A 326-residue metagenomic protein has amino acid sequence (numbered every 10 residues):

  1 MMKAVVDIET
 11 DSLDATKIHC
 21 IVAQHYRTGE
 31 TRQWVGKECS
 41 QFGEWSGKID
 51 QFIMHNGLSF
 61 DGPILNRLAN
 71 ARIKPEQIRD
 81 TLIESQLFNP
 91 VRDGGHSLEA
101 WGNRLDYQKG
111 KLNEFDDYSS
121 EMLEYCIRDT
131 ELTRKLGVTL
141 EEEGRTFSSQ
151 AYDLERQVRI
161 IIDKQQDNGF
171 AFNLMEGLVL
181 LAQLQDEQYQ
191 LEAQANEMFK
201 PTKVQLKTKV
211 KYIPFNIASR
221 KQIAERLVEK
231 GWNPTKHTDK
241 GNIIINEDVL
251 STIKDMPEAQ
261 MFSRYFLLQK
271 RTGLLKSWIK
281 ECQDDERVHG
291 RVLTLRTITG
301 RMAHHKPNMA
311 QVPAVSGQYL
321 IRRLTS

Functional and structural regions predicted by a protein language model:
M1, K48-D50: A general structural motif
M1-E9, L13-D14, V22, N103-R104 (+4 more regions): Conserved "right-hand" nucleotidyltransferase catalytic core of DNA-directed polymerases
D14-H19, A23-G43, D50-G144, Y152-I162: Active-site-proximal helix-loop-helix substrate-binding element of RNase H-like nuclease domains
G43-S46, L181: A generic alpha-helix structural signal
G47-K48, S326: Short loop/turn elements that form and flank the Walker-type P-loop nucleotide-binding site in RecA-like NTPase cores
